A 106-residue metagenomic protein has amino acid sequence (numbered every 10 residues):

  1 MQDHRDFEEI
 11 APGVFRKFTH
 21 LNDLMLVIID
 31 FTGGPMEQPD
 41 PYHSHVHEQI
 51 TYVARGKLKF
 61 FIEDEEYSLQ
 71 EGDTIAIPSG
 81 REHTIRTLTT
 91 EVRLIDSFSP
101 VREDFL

Functional and structural regions predicted by a protein language model:
E8-P41: A short glycine-rich, His/Asp/Glu-containing loop-to-beta-strand
V14, E48, T89: Short coil/loop residues immediately preceding or within conserved phosphate-binding loops of NTP-utilizing enzyme
N22, F61-E65, L88: Short strand-coil-strand connectors
F31-T32, S44-F60: Short, conserved beta-strand element in jelly-roll/cupin
D64-S79: Short acidic-glycine-tyrosine-enriched beta hairpin
S79-D104: Ligand-binding loop in jelly-roll beta-barrel domains
